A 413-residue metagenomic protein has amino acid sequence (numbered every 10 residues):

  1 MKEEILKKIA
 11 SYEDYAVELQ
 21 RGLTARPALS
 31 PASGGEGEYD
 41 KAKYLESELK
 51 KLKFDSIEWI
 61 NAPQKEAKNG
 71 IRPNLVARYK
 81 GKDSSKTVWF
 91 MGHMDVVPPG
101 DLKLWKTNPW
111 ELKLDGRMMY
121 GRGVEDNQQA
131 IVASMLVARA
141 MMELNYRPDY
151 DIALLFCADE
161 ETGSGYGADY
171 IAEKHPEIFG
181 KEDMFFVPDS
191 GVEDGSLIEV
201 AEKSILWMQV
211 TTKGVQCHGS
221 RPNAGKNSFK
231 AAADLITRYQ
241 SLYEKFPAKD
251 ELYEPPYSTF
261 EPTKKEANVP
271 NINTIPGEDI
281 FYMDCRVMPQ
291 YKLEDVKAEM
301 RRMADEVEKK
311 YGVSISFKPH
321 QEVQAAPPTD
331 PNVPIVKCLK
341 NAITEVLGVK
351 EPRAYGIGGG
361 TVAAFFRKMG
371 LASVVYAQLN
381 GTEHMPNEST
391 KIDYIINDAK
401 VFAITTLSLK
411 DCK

Functional and structural regions predicted by a protein language model:
M1-E4, S11, E66, S190-G195 (+2 more regions): Metal-dependent amide/peptide-bond hydrolase catalytic core, centered on the "pita-bread" metallohydrolase fold
M1-W89, H93-G100, E278-Y282: N-terminal helical capping/dimerization or prosegment-like subdomains of hydrolases acting on amide or phosphate bonds
V17, Y39-K43, I131, K297 (+2 more regions): Short, surface-exposed alpha-helical segments at coil->helix boundaries
I71, S85-A153, E177-I178: Active-site metal-coordination/substrate-binding segment of hydrolases, especially metallo-dependent peptidases
R72, T107, D149, K181 (+2 more regions): Short, solvent-exposed loop/turn segments at the edges of secondary structure
M91-G92, F156-C157, F186-D189, K213 (+1 more regions): Short beta-strand segments
K103-E111, G167-F179, E202-I205, S373: A glycine- and small-aliphatic-rich helix-loop capping segment at beta-alpha/alpha-beta transitions that lines
N127-A201, K410-K413: Acidic/histidine-rich catalytic neighborhood of metal-dependent amide-processing enzymes
